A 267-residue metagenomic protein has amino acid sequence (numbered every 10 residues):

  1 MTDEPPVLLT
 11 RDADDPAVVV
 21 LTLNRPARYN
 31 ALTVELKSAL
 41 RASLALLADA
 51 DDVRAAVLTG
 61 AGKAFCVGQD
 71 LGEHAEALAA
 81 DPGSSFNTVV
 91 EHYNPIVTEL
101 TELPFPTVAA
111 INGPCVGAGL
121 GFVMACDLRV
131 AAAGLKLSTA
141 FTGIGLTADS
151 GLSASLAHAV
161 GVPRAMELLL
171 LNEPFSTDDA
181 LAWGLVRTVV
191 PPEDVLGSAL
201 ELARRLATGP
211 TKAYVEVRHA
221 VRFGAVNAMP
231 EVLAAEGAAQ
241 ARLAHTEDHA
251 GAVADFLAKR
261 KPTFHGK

Functional and structural regions predicted by a protein language model:
M1-A61, T98, A254: Conserved CoA-thioester-binding segment of acyl-CoA-metabolizing enzymes
P6, A45, D52, G60-I96 (+3 more regions): Glycine- (often His-adjacent) and acidic-residue-rich active-site loop that binds/positions the CoA thioester
L9-D14, S38, A50-D51, K63 (+7 more regions): Hydrophobic/basic alpha-helical segments enriched in Actinobacteria
L21, R25, L40, L58 (+7 more regions): Terminal peptide-recognition signature
T98-Y214, A238-E247, G251-A254, R260: Crotonase-fold acyl-CoA enzyme core
R218-N227: Short, charged, surface-exposed hinge/linker loops at domain edges that act as mobile lids or interdomain connectors
A225, K261-K267: Short C-terminal tail/terminal secondary-structure segment of NAD(P)H-dependent dehydrogenase/reductase domains
